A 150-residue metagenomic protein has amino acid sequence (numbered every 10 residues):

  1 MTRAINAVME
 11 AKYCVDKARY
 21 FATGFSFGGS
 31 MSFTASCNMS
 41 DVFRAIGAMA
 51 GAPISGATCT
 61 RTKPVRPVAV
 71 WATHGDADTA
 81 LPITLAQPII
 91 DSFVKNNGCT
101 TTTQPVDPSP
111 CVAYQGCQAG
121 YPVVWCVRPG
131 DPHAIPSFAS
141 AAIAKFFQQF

Functional and structural regions predicted by a protein language model:
M1-F27, C37-F43: Gly/Ser-rich "nucleophile elbow"/oxyanion-hole loop immediately N-terminal to the catalytic nucleophile in hydrolases
I5, S30, A52-K63, V106-G116: Alpha-helical scaffolding within the catalytic cores of extracellular/periplasmic polymer-degrading hydrolases
C14-V15, N38-D41, T62-R66, G116-Y121: Extracellular/periplasmic catalytic domains that process cell-envelope and extracellular macromolecules
A22-G24, M49, T73: Short beta-strand immediately N-terminal to the catalytic nucleophile in serine-hydrolase-like folds
S26-S30, G51-S55, D76-A80, P129-A134: Solvent-exposed loop/turn segments at secondary-structure junctions within structured extracellular/periplasmic domains
M31-A35: Hydrolases whose catalytic domains are alpha/beta-hydrolase-1, hotdog thioesterase, or metallo-beta-lactamase-like
V42-P53, V68: A conserved short beta-strand
W71-T73, I83-Q87, F93-F150: C-terminal catalytic histidine-bearing segment of alpha/beta-hydrolase fold enzymes
